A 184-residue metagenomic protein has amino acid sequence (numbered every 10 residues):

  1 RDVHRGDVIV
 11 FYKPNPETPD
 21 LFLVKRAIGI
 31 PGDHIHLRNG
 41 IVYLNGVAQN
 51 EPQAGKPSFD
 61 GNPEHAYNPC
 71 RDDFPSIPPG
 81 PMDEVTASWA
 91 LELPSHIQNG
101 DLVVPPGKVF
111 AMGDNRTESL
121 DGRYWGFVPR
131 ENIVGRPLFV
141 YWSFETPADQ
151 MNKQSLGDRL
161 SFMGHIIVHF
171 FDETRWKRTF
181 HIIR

Functional and structural regions predicted by a protein language model:
R1-R184: Soluble "head" domains of membrane/secretory-pathway proteins
